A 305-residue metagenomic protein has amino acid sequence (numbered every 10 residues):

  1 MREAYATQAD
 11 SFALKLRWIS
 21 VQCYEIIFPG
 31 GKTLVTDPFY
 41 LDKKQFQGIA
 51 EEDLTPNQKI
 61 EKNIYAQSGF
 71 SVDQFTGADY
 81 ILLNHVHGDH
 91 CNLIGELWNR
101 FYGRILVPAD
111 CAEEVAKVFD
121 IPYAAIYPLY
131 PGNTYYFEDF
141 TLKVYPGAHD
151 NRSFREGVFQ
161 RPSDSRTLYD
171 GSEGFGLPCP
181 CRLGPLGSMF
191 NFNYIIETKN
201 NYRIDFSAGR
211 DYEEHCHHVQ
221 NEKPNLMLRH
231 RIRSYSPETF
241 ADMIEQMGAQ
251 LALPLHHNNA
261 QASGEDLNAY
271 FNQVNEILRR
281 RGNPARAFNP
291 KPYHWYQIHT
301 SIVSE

Functional and structural regions predicted by a protein language model:
E3-T7, P29-L82, N92-E96, N151-S165 (+2 more regions): Pre-active-site segment of Zn-dependent metallo-hydrolases
A9-K15, I27-L34, T134-K143, E197-I204 (+1 more regions): Beta-strand-turn-beta hairpins that frame and shape the catalytic cleft of phosphate-ester-processing enzymes
Q22, K43, V86-C91, A112-V115 (+6 more regions): Active-site environment of divalent metal-dependent phosphoester hydrolases
V35-P38, K59, G77-H87, L106-A109 (+5 more regions): Active-site neighborhood of phospho(di)ester-bond hydrolases with catalytic His/Asp-centered motifs
G69-Y135, F140-R155: Active-site HxH/HxHxD metal-binding segment of metal-dependent hydrolases
R104, F119-F137, A241-E305: Binuclear metal-ion centers of metallo-dependent hydrolases, dominated by the metallo-beta-lactamase
G132-N193, N283-K291, W295-E305: Flexible, acidic/histidine-containing loops and adjacent segments that form or flank the divalent-metal
G176-M247: Active-site-proximal loop/helix segments of hydrolase catalytic cores
